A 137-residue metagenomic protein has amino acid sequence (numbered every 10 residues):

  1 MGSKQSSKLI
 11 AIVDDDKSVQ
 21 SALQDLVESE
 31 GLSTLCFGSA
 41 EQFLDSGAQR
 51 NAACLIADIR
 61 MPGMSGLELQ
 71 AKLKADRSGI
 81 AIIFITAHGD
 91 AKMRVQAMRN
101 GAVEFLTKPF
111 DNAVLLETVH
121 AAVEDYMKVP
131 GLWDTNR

Functional and structural regions predicted by a protein language model:
D16-L35, A122: Two-component/phosphorelay signaling modules centered on CheY-like receiver
C36-C54: Acidic, metal-coordinating helix/loop segments flanking the phosphotransfer/catalytic sites of two-component signaling
G38-S39, S65-L69: Acidic catalytic/metal-coordinating carboxylates
L55-D58, T86: Active-site residues of response regulator receiver
M61: Receiver (REC) domain active-site loop signature in two-component systems and cognate sites in sensor histidine kinases
K92, F110-H120: C-terminal output helix
H120-D134: The C-terminal output helix
